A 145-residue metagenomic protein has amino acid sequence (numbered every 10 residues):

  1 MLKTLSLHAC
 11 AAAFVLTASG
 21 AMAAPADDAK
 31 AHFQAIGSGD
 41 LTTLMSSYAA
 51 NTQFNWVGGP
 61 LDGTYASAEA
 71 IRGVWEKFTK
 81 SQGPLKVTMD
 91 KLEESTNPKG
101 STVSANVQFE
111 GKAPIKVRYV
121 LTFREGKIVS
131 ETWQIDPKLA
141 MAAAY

Functional and structural regions predicted by a protein language model:
M1-C10: Bacterial N-terminal signal peptides that target proteins for export
C10-L16: Hydrophobic helical h-region of N-terminal Sec-dependent signal peptides in bacterial secretory/periplasmic proteins
A18-G20: N-terminal signal peptide c-region/cleavage motif recognized by signal peptidases
A23-T42: Short N-terminal segments immediately surrounding and downstream of signal-peptide cleavage
D40-N55: Short, well-ordered alpha-helical segments enriched in acidic and aromatic residues
Q53-A66: A short gly/proline-enriched turn/hairpin at secondary-structure junctions
E69-A113: Surface-exposed, charged secondary-structure patches
P114-A144: Short beta-strand edge/turn micro-motifs at domain boundaries
